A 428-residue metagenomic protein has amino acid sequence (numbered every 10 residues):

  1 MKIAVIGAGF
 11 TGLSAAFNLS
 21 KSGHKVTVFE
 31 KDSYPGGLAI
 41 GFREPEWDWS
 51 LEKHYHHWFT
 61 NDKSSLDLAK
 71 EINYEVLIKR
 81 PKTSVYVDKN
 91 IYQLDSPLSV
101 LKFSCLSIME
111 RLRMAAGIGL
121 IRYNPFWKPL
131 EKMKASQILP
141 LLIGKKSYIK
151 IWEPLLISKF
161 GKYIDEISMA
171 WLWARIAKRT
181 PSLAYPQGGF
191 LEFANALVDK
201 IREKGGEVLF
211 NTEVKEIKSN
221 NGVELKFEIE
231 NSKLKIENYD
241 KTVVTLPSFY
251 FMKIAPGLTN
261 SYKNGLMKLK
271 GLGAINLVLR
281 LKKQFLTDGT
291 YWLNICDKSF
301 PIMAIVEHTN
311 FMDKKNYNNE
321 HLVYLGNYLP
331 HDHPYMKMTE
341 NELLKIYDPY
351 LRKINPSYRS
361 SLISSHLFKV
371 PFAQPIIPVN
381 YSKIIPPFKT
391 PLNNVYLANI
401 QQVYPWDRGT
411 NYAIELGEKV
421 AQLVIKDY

Functional and structural regions predicted by a protein language model:
K2-V28: N-terminal Rossmann-like FAD-binding beta1-loop-alpha1 element of flavoenzymes
S20-P45: Glycine-rich FAD pyrophosphate-binding loop
S22, K215-E224, K235-V323, Y328-M336 (+4 more regions): Mid-domain catalytic core of redox enzymes that form a hydrophobic substrate pocket/lid adjacent to a catalytic redox
E46-P129, L141: Dinucleotide-binding Rossmann-like beta1-alpha1 core, especially the glycine-rich loop that anchors the ADP
L106, M114-N220: Active-site/ligand-binding neighborhood in enzyme catalytic cores
I167, D313-N318, V370-L397, Q401-Y404: FAD-binding beta-loop-beta segment adjacent to the flavin cofactor pocket
N220-N238, S357-S364, L423-Y428: Short, basic, low-complexity termini and linkers enriched in Ser/Thr/Gly/Pro that act as targeting/leader peptides
Q401-V424: A conserved FAD-binding loop/helix module that cradles the flavin
